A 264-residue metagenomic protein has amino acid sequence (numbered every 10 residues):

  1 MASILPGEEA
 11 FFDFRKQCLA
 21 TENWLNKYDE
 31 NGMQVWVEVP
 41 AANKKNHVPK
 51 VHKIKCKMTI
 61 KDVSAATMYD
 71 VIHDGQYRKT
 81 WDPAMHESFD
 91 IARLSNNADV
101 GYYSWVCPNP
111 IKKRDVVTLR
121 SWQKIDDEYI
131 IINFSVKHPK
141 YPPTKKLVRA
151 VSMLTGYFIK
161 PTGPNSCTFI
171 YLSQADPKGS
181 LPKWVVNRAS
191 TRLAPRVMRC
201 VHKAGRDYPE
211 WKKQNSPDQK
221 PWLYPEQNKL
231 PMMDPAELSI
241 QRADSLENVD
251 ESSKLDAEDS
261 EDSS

Functional and structural regions predicted by a protein language model:
M1-S264: Eukaryotic helix-grip
